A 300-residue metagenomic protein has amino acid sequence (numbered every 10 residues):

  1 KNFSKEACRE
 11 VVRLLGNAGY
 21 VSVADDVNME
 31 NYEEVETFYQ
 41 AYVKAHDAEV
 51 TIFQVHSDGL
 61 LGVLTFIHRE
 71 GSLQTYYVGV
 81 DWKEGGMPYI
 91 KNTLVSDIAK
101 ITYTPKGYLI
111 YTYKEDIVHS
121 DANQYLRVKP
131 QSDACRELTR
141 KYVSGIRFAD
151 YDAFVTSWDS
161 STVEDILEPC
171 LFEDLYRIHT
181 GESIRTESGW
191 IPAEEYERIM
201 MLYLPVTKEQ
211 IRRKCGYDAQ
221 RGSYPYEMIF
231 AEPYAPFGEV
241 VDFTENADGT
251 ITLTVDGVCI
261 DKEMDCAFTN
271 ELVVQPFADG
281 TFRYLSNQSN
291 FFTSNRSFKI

Functional and structural regions predicted by a protein language model:
K1-I300: Mature, Sec-exported extracytoplasmic domains of Gram-positive
